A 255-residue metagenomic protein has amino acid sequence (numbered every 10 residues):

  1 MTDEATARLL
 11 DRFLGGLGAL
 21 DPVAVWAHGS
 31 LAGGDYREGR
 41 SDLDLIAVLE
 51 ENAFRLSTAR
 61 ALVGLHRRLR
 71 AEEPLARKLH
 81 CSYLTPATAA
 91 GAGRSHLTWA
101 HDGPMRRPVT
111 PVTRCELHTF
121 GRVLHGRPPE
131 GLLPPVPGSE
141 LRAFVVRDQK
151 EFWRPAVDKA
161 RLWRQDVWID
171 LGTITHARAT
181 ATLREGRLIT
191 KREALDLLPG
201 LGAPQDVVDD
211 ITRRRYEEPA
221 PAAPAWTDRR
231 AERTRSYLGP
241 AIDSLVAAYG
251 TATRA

Functional and structural regions predicted by a protein language model:
M1-W26, L56-A59, R254-A255: Helical scaffold of the NTase/Pol beta-like nucleotidyltransferase catalytic core
A5, E50, F54, R164-W168 (+2 more regions): Conserved aromatic-histidine-acidic binding/catalytic patches
R8-R12, A61, T175, R233 (+1 more regions): Charged catalytic carboxylate motif
F13-D21, L65-E73, A241, L245: Hydrophobic, Leu/Ile/Phe/Ala-enriched alpha-helical segments that form helix-helix packing faces
G29, G33-G64, K78-Y83: Catalytic metal-binding acidic patch
V63-D166, T173, A179: Conserved NTP/Mg2+-binding pocket subregion across the NTase superfamily
R154-R213: Extended, basic/helix-rich recognition subdomains
R187-A255: Structured mid-to-C-terminal alpha-helical surface segments
